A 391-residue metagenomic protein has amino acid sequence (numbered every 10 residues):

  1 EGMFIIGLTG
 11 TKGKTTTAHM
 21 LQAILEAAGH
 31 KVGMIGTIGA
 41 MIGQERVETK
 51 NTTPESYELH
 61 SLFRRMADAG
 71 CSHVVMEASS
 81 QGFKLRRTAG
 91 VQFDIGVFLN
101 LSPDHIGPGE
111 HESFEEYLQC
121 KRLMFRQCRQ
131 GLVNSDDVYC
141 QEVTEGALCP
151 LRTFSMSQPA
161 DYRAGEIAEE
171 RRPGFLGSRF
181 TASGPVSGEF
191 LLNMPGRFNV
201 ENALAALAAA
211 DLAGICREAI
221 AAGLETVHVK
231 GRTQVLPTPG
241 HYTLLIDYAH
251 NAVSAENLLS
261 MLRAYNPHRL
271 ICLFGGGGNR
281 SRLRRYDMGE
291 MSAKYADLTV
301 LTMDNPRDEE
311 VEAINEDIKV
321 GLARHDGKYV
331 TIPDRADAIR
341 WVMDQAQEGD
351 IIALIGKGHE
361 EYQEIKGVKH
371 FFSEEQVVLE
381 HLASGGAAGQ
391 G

Functional and structural regions predicted by a protein language model:
E1-F4, A27-K31, A69-S72, Q92-D94 (+8 more regions): Short coil/turn connectors at secondary-structure junctions
E1-S135, Y139-A147, L204: Phosphate-binding loop of NTP-binding sites
H30-I35, F154-M156, G327-V330: Conserved RecA-like helicase motor-core motifs
M34, M76, G96, V133 (+4 more regions): Structural beta-sheet core signal
G36, A78, S135, S155 (+2 more regions): Short loop/edge segments at beta-strand edges and connector loops that shape dinucleotide/nucleotide cofactor-binding
G39-I42, P103-G107, P159-D161, R307-D308 (+1 more regions): Short gly/pro/ser/thr-enriched loop/turn and capping motifs at secondary-structure boundaries
A69, K84, D94-L244, K319-D326: Acidic, Mg2+-coordinating active-site environments of NTP-dependent enzymes
L148, P185, A205-A222, T226-V229 (+1 more regions): ATP-dependent carboxylate-amine ligase
